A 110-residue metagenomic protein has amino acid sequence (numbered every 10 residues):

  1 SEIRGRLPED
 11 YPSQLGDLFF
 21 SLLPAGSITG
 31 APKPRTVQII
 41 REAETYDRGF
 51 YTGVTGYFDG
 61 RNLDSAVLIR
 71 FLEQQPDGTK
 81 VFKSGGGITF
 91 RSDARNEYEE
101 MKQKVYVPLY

Functional and structural regions predicted by a protein language model:
E2-Y110: Conserved hydrophobic core element of enzyme catalytic domains
